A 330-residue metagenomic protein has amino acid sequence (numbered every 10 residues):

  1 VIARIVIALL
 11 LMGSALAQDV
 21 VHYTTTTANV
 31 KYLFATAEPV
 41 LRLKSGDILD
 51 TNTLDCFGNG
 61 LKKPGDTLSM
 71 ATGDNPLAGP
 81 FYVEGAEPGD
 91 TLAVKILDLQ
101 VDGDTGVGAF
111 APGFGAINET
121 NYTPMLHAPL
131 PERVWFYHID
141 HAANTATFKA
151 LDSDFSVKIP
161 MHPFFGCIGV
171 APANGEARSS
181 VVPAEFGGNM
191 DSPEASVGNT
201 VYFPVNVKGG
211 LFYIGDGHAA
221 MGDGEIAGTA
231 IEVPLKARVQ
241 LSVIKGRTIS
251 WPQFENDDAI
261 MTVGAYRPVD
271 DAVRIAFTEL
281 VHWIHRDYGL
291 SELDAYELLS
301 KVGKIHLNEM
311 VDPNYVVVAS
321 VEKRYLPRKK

Functional and structural regions predicted by a protein language model:
V1-A8: Sec-dependent signal peptide recognition, specifically the positively charged N-region followed immediately by
M12-A15: N-terminal signal peptide c-region/cleavage motif recognized by signal peptidases
V20-M70: N-terminal, Lys/Arg-enriched amphipathic/low-complexity engagement segments that precede the first folded domain
T25-F34, M70-L77, R178-F186, L280: Short, structured beta-strand/loop micro-motifs enriched in basic residues and often containing a Trp
L33, C56-L68, L99-F110, G209-A219 (+1 more regions): Short, Lys/Arg- and Gly-enriched loop/turn segments at beta-strand edges
D98-S196: Intrinsically disordered, low-complexity linker/loop segments enriched in Gly/Pro and charged/polar residues
M161-D270: Conserved mixed alpha/beta catalytic, RNA-binding, or beta-rich assembly cores of soluble enzyme, regulatory
